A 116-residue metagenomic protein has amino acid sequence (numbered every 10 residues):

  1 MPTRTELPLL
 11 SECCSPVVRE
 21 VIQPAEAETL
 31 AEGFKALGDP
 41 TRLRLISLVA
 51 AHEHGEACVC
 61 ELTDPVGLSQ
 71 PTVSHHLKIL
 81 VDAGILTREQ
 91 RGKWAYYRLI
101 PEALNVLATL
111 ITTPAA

Functional and structural regions predicted by a protein language model:
M1-L37, A83: N-terminal leader segment of winged-helix/HTH proteins
P24, E28-S69, R91, A95-E102: N-terminal helix-turn-helix DNA-binding core of bacterial DNA-binding proteins
G38, V73, L80: Divalent metal-coordination and catalytic microenvironments
R42, H75-H76: Histidine-centered divalent metal-coordination motifs
D64, H75, V81-D82: Alpha-helical residues within the helix-turn-helix
A108-A116: Short, charged, intrinsically disordered terminal tails
